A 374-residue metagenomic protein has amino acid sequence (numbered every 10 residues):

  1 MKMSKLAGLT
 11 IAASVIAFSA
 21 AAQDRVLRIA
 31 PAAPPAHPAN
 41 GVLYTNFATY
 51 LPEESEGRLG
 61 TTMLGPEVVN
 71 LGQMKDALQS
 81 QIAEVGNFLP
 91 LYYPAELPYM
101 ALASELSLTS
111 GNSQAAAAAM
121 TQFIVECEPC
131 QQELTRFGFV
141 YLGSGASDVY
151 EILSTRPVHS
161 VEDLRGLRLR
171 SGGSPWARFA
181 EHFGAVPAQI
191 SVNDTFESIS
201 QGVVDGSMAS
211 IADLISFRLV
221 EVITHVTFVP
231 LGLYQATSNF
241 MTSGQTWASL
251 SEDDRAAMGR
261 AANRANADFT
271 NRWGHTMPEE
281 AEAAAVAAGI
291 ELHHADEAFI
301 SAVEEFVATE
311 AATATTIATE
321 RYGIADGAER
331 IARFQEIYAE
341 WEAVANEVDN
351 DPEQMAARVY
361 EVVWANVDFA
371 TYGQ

Functional and structural regions predicted by a protein language model:
M1-G8: Bacterial N-terminal signal peptides that target proteins for export
G8, Q23-S113, Y141-Q374: N-terminal secretory/targeting leader peptides
A17-S19: N-terminal signal peptide c-region/cleavage motif recognized by signal peptidases
S110-R136: Short, solvent-exposed loop/beta-turn-alpha elements that line the ligand-binding surface or hinge of extracytoplasmic
